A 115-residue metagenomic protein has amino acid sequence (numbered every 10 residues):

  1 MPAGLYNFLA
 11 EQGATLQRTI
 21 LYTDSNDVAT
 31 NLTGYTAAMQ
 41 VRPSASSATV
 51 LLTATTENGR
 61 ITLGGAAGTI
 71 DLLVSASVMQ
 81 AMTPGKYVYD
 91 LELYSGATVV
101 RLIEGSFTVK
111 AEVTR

Functional and structural regions predicted by a protein language model:
M1-R115: Contiguous segments within soluble domain cores/interaction surfaces
